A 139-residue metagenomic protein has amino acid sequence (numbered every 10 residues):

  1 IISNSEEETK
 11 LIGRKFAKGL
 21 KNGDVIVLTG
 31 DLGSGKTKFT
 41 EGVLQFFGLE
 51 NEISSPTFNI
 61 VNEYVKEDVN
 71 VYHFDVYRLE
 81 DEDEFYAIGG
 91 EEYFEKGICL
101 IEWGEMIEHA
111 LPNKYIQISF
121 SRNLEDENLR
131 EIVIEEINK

Functional and structural regions predicted by a protein language model:
I1-K15: N-terminal pre-Walker A segment at the start of P-loop NTPase domains
A17-G23: Phosphate-binding P-loop
I26-L28: Hydrophobic anchor at the beta1->P-loop junction of P-loop NTPases
L32: The conserved Walker
K36: Conserved lysine of the Walker
Q45, E91-K139: Short phosphate-coordinating micro-motif centered on Lys-Gly-acidic
L49-Y64: Short beta-strand-centered segment that lines the nucleotide-binding/catalytic pocket of NTP-utilizing
E63-E105: Conserved nucleotide-sensing/catalytic segment adjacent to the nucleotide-binding pocket in NTP-handling enzymes
